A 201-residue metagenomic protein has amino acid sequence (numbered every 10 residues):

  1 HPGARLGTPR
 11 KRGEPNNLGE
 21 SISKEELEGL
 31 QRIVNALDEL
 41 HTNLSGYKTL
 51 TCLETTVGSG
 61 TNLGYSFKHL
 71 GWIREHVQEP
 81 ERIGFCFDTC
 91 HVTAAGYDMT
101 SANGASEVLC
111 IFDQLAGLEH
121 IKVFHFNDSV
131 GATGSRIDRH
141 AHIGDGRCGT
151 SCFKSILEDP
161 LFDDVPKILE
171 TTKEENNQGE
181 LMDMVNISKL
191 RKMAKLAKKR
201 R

Functional and structural regions predicted by a protein language model:
H1, E14-L18, H91, H125 (+1 more regions): Histidine-centered active-site/metal-ligand motif
H1-G84, M182: Active-site acidic/histidine proton-transfer and metal-coordination neighborhood in alpha/beta enzyme cores
T8-G13, M193-R201: N-terminal pre-domain/capping segments
E39-T51, V77-R82, L115-E119, C152-V165 (+1 more regions): A structural motif corresponding to the C-terminal end of an alpha-helix and its immediate exit/capping segment
T51, D88, F124, K167: Conserved, mostly hydrophobic/aromatic
S59, F85, C90-A95: Short acidic, Gly/Ser-rich segments with clustered Asp/Glu that frequently serve as metal-coordination loops in enzyme
L63-G71, T93-D164, T172, E180-L181: Gly/Pro-rich active-site loop or hairpin
N176-K198: C-terminal helical cap(s) of enzyme catalytic domains, especially alpha/beta-barrels
